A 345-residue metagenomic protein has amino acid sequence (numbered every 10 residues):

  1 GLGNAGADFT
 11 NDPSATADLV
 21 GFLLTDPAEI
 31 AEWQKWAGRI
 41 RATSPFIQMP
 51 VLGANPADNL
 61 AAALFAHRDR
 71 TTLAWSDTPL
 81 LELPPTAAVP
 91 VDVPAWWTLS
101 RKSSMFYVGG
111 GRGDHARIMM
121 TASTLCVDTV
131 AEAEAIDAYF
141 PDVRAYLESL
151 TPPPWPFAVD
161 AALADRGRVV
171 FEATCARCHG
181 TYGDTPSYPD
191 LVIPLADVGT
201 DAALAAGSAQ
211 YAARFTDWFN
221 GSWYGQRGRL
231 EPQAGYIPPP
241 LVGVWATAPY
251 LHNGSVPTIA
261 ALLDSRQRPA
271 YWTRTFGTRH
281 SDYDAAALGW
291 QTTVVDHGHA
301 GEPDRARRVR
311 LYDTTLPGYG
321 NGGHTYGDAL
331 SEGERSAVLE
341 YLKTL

Functional and structural regions predicted by a protein language model:
G1-L345: Periplasmic c-type cytochrome electron-transfer domains
